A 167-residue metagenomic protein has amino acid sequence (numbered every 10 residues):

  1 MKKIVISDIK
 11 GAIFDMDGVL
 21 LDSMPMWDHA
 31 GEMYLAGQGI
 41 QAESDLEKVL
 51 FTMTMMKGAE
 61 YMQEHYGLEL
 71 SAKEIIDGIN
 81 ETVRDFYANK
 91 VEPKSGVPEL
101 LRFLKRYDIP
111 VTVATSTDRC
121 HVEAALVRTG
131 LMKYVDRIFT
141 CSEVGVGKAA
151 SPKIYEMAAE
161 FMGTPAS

Functional and structural regions predicted by a protein language model:
M1-K3: A short, compositionally biased domain-edge/stem linker segment
V5-Y107, C120: N-terminal helical cap/lid subdomain that shapes the substrate entry/recognition surface in HAD-like hydrolases
V19, S23, T115, T140: Ser/Thr-centric signal marking residues that sit in or immediately flank functional binding/regulatory motifs
T112, D118-S167: Substrate-recognition "cap/lid" segment bordering the active-site pocket of phosphatases
